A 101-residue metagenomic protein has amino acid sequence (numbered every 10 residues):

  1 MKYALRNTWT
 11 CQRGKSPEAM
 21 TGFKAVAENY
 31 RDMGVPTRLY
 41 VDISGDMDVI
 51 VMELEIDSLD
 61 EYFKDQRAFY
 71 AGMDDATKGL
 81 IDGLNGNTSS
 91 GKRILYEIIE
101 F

Functional and structural regions predicted by a protein language model:
A4-W9, V51: Active-site-flanking beta-strand signature of metal-NTP-handling nucleotidyl enzymes and homologous cyclase-like
T10-T21: Short, surface-exposed ligand-recognition loops at beta-strand->loop->(often short) alpha-helix junctions that present
C11-R13, I56-S58, E97-E100: Non-catalytic surface loops within mature trypsin-like serine protease
T21, A25-L39, E55-K92: An amphipathic, aromatic/His-enriched active-site/gating alpha helix that lines ligand/cofactor pockets
V41-I43: Short, low-complexity Ser/Thr-rich regulatory SLiMs
G45-D48: Short acidic/glycine-enriched loop/turn segments that link adjacent beta-strands
S89-F101: Short, low-order "capping/linker" segments at domain edges
